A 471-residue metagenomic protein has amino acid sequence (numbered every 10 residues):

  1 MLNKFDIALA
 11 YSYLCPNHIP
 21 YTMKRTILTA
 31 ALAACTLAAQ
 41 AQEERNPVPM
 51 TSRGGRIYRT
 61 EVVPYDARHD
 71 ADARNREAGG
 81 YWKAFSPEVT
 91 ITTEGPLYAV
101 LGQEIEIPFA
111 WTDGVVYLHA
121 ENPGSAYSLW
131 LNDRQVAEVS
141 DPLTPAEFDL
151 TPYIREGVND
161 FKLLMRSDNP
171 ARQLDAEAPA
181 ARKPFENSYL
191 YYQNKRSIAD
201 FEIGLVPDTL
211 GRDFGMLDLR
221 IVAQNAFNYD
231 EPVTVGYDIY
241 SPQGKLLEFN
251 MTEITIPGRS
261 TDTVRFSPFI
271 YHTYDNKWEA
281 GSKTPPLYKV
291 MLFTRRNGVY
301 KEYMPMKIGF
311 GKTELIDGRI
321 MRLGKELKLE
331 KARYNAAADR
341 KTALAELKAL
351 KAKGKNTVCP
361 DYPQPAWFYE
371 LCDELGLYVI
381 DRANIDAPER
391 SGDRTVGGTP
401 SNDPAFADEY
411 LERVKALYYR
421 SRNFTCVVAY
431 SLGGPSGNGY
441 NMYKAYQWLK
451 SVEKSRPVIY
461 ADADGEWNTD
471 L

Functional and structural regions predicted by a protein language model:
N3-L28, A39-A366, E370-E374, V428-A429 (+1 more regions): Secreted/periplasmic carbohydrate-active enzymes, especially glycoside hydrolases
T357-L471: Substrate-binding/catalytic cleft of secreted carbohydrate-active enzymes, primarily glycoside hydrolases
